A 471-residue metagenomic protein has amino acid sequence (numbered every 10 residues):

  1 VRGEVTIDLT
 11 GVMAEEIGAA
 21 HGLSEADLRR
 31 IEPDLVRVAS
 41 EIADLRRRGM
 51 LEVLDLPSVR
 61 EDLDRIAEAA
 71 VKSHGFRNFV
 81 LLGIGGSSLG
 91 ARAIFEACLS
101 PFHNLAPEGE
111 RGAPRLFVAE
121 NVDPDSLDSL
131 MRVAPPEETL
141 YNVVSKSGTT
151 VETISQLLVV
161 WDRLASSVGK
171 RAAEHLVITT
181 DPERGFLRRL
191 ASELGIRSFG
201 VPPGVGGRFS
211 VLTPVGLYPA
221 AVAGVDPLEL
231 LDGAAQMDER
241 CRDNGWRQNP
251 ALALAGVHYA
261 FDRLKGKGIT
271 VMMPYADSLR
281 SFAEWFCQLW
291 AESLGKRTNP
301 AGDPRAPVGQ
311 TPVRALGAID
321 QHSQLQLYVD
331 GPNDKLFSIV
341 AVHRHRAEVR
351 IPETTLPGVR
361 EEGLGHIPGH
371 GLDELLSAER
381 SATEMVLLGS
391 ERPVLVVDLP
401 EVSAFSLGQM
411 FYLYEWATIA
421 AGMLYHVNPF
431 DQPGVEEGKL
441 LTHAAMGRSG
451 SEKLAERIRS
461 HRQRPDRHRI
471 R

Functional and structural regions predicted by a protein language model:
V1-S73, T354-I367, L454-R471: Extended, charge-enriched "interface" segments that sit outside catalytic cores
L45-R46, R65-R77, L130-T139, V257-G268 (+2 more regions): Glycine-rich phosphate/diphosphate-binding loops that line cofactor/substrate pockets in enzymes
V71-N244, L440, A444: Glycine-rich phosphate-binding loops that contact phosphosugars or nucleotide phosphates
E96-L99, R132-P135, L158-V160, S192-L194 (+4 more regions): Short, solvent-exposed amphipathic alpha-helical segments in soluble enzyme and RNA/protein-processing domains
P114, R197-G204, G309, L364-P368 (+1 more regions): Short beta-alpha connecting loops at secondary-structure transitions that line or flank enzyme active sites
S167-S338, H343-R346, G434-R471: Active-site phosphate/pyrophosphate-binding segments
P307, V313-S403: Helicase-primase coupling helices
R380-M446: C-terminal helical cap and adjacent loop that interface with cofactors, partners, or active-site loops
